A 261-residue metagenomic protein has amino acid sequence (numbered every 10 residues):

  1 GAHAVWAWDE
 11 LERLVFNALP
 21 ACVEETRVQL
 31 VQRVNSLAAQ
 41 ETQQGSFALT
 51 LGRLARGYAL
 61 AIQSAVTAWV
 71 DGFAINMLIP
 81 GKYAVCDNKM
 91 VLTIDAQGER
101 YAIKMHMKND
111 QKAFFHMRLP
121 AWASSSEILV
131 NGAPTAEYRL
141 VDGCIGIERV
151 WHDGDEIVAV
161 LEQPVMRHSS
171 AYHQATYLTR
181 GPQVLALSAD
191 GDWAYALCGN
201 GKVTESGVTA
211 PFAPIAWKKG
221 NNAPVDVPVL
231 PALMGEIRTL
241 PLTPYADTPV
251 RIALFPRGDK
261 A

Functional and structural regions predicted by a protein language model:
G1-H3: Inter-helical turn/loop segments and adjacent helix faces that build the functional surface of alpha-helical bundle
V5-E99, K104-H106, L140, R149 (+1 more regions): C-terminal beta-rich recognition modules with glycine/proline-rich loops and embedded aromatic residues
N109, H152-D153: Surface-exposed loops/turns
Q111-A121: Surface-exposed beta-strand/loop patches in extracellular or lumenal glycoproteins
S125-S126: Flavin (primarily FAD) binding-site architecture
L129-G132, G181: Short strand-turn-strand beta-turns centered on an Asx-Gly dipeptide
A133-Y138: Surface-exposed loop/edge segments in extracytoplasmic proteins
